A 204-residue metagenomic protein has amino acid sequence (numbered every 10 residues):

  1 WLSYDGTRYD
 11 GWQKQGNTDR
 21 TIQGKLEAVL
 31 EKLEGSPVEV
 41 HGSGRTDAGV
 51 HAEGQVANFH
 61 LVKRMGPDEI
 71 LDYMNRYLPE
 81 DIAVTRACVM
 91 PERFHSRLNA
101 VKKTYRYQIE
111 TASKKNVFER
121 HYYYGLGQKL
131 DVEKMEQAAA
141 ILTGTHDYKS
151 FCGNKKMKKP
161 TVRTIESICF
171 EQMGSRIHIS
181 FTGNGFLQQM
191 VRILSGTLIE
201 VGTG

Functional and structural regions predicted by a protein language model:
W1-G204: Structured-RNA-binding interfaces characteristic of tRNA pseudouridine synthases
